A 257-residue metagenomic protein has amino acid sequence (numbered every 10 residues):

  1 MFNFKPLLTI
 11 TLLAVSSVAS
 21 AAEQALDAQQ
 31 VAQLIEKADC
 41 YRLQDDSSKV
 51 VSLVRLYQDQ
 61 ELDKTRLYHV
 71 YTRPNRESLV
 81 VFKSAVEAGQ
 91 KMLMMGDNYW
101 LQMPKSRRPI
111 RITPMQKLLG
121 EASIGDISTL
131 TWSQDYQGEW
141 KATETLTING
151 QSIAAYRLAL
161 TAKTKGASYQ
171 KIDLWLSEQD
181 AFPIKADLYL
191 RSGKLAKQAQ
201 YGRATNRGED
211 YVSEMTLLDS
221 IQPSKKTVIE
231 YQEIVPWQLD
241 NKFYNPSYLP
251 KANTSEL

Functional and structural regions predicted by a protein language model:
M1-L8: Bacterial N-terminal signal peptides that target proteins for export
S16-S20: N-terminal signal peptide c-region/cleavage motif recognized by signal peptidases
A22-D46, L53, L62, G96-Q170 (+3 more regions): Flexible, processing/modification-adjacent segments and terminal tails in exported/periplasmic/extracellular proteins
Y57-D59: Sequence/structural signature of outer-membrane beta-barrel proteins
Y68-R111: Mid-chain, structured segments of secreted extracytoplasmic proteins
V70-P74, G96-N98, M115-L119, G202-T205 (+1 more regions): A short, sequence-level motif marking secondary-structure junctions
I112, Q151-P246: Gly/Pro-enriched, hydrophobic low-complexity segments that function as extracytoplasmic propeptides/linkers
